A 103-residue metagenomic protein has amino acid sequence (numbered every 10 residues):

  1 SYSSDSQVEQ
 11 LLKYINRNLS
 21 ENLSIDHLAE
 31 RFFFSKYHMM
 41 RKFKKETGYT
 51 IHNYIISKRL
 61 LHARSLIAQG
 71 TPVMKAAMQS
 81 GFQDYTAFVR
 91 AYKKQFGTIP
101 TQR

Functional and structural regions predicted by a protein language model:
S1, A29-E30, A63: A short, ordered amphipathic alpha-helix with a cationic face
S1-E9, S20, K36: Cytosolic nucleotide-utilizing catalytic cores of signal-transduction proteins
S4-L12, I56-L60, R64, G70: Short, leucine-enriched amphipathic alpha-helices that occur as contiguous helical runs
Y14-K58, A77-Q102: Basic/polar phosphate-binding segments, predominantly the helix-turn-helix DNA-binding elements of transcriptional
E21, Q69-T71: Flexible coil/turn residues that form the inter-helical turn or adjacent wing/linker of helix-turn-helix
I51, R64-S65: Generic detector of short alpha-helix boundary/capping microenvironments and adjacent low-complexity segments
